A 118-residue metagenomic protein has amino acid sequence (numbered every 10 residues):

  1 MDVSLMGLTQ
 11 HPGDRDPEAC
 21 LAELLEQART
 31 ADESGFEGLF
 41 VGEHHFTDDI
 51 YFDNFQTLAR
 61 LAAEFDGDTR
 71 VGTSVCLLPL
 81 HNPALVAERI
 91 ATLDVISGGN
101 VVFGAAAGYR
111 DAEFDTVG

Functional and structural regions predicted by a protein language model:
M1-F65, T69-R70: N-terminal beta1-alpha1-beta2 module of alpha/beta enzyme domains
D2-A19, P79-G118: Flexible, glycine-rich active-site loops centered on histidine and acidic residues that chelate a metal or position
G42, S74, G104-A106: Structural motif
R70-V71, V102: Secondary-structure boundary/capping residues
V71-L78: Structural motif corresponding to the early beta-alpha repeats
